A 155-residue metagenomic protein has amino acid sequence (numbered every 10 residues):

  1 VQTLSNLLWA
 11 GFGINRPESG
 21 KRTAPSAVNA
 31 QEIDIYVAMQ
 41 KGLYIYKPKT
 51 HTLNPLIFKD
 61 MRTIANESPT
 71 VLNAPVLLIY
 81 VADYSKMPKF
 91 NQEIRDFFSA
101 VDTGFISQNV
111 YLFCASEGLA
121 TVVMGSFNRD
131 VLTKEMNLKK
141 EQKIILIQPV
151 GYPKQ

Functional and structural regions predicted by a protein language model:
V1-A74: N-terminal amphipathic, basic helical "cap/leader" segment at the start of enzyme domains
L7, I35, V76-M87, E93-L132: Small-aliphatic-rich amphipathic alpha-helix that forms the alpha element of a beta-alpha
F12, Q40-G42, P48-H51, V81-S85 (+2 more regions): Solvent-exposed coil/turn segments that connect beta secondary-structure elements in extracytoplasmic/periplasmic
F58-R62, R129-K134: A short, hydrophobic/aromatic-rich structural module that often spans a beta strand with its adjoining loop
L72-P75, L119, E141-K143: Short coil/turn connectors at secondary-structure junctions
N137-Q155: A glycine-rich helix N-cap at a beta->alpha junction
